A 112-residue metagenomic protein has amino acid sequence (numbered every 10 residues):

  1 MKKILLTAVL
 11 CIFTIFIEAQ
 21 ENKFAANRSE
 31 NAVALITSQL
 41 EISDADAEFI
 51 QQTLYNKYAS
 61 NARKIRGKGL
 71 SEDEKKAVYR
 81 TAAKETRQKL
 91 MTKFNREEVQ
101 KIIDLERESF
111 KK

Functional and structural regions predicted by a protein language model:
M1-F24: Bacterial Sec-dependent N-terminal signal peptides
Q20-K112: Charge-rich (acidic/polar
